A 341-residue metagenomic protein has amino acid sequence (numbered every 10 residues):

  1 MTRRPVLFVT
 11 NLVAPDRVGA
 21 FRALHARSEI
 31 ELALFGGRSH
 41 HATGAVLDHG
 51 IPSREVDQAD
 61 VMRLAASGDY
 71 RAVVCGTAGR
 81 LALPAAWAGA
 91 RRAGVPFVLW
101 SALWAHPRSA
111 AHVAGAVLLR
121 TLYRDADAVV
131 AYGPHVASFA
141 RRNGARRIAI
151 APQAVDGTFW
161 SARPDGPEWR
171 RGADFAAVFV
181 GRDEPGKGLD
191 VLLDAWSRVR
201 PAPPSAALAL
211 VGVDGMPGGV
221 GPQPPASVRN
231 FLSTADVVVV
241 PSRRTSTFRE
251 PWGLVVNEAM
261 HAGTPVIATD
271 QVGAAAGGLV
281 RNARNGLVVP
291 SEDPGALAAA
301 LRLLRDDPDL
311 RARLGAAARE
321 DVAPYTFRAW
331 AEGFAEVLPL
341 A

Functional and structural regions predicted by a protein language model:
V56-A59, V213-T234, R243, E292: Conserved active-site histidine-acidic residue motif and adjacent donor-binding/catalytic loop of glycosyltransferases
V95-V113, D125-A128: A short, histidine- and acid-enriched strand-loop-helix "catalytic/donor-clamping" loop that lines the nucleotide-sugar
L119-P164: Donor nucleotide-sugar binding/catalytic pocket of nucleotide-sugar-dependent glycosyltransferases
W169-K187, L193-W196: Conserved donor-binding/catalytic core segment of Leloir-type glycosyltransferases
S233-P251, T264: Acidic donor-binding loop of glycosyltransferase active sites
H261-D270, V280: Short hydrophobic beta-strand element within catalytic cores of glycosyltransferases and related nucleotide-activated
R281-A283, L287-P294, L303-P308: Conserved acidic donor-binding segment of nucleotide-sugar-dependent glycosyltransferases
A296, L303, L310-P324: A short, well-ordered alpha-helix in the C-terminal region of glycosyltransferases
